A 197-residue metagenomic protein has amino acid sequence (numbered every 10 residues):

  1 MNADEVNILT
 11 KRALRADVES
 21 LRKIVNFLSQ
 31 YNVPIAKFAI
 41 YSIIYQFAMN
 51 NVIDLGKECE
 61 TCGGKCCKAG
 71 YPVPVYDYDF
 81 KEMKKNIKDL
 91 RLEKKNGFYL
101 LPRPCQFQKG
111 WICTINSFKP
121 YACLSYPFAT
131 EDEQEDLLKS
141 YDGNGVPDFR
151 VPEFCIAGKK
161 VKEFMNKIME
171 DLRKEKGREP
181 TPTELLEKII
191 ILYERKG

Functional and structural regions predicted by a protein language model:
M1-G197: Short loop/turn segments that flank or connect secondary-structure elements
